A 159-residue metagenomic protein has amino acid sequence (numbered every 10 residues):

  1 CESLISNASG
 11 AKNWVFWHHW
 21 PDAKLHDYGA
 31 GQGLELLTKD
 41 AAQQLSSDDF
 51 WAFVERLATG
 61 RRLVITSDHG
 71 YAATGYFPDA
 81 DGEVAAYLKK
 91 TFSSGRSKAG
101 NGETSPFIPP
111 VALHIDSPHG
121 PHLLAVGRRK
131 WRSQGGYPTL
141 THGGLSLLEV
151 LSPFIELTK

Functional and structural regions predicted by a protein language model:
C1-K159: Feature captures the catalytic ectodomains and active-site-proximal regions of enzymes that hydrolyze or transfer
